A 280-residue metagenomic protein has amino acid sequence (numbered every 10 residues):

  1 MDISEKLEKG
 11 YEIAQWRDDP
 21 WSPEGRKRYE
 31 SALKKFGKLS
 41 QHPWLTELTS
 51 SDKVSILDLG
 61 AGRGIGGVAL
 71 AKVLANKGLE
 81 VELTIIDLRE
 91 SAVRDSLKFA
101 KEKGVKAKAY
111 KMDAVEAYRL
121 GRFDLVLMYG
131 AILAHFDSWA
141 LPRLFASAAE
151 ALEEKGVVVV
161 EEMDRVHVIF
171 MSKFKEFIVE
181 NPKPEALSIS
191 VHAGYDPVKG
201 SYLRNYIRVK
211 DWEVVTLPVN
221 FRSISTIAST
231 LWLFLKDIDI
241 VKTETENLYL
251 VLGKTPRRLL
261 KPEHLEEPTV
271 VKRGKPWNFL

Functional and structural regions predicted by a protein language model:
M1-K53: Conserved class I S-adenosyl-L-methionine
S55-L57: Conserved beta-strand elements of the Class I
G60-G64: Class I SAM-dependent methyltransferase "Motif I" SAM/SAH-binding loop
G67-E116: Class I SAM-dependent methyltransferase SAM/SAH-binding core
D124-A140: A short SAM/SAH-binding and catalytic strip from SAM-dependent methyltransferases
P142-E154: A short glycine-rich, Lys/Arg-flanked "PGG" loop and its adjoining helix->strand segment in the class I
V160-A228: SAM-dependent methyltransferase
L233-L280: C-terminal lobe and adjacent flexible extensions of AdoMet/dcAdoMet transferase-like proteins
